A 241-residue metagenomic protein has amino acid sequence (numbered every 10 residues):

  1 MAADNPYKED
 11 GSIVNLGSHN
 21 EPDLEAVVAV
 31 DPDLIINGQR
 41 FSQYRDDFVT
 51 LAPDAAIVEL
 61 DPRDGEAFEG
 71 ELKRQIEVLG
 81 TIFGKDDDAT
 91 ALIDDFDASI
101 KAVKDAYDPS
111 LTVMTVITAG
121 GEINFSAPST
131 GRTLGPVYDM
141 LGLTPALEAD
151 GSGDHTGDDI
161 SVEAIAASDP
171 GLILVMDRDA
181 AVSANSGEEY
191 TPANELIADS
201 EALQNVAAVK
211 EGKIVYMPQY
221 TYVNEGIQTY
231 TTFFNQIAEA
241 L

Functional and structural regions predicted by a protein language model:
M1-L34, R40: A short, structured surface patch at a secondary-structure boundary
D4-D10, V49-T50, L203-V209: Short, conserved catalytic or adaptor-binding loops enriched in Gly and charged residues
L16-D23, S152-I160: Short helix-initiation/N-cap motifs at beta->coil->alpha
D31-N37, P53, I165, D169-L174: Proline-aspartate-enriched helix->loop->beta-strand connector
Y44, L51-G121, K213, Y220-L241: Extracytoplasmic substrate-binding proteins
Y107, G120-I123, P136, D154-A184: Ligand-binding pocket segment of bilobal, Venus flytrap-like solute-binding proteins
S126-T156: Alpha-helical, coiled-coil/dimerization segments enriched in small aliphatic residues
G171-L241: Structured C-terminal subdomain patch of bacterial secreted/periplasmic proteins
